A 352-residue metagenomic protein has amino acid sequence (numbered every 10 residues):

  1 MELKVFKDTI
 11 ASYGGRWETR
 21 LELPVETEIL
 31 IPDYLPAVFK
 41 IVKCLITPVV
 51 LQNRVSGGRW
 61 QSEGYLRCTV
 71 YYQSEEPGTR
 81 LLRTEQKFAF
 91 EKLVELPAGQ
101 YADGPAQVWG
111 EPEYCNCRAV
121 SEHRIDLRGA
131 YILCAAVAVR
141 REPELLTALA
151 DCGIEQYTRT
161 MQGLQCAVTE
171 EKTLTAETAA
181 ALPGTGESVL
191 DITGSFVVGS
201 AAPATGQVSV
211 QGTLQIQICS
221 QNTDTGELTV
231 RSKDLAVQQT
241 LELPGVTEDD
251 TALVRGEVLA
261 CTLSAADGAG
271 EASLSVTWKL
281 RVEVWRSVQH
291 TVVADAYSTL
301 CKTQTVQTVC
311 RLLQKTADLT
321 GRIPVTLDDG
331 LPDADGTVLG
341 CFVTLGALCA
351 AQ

Functional and structural regions predicted by a protein language model:
M1-Q352: Viral structural modules
